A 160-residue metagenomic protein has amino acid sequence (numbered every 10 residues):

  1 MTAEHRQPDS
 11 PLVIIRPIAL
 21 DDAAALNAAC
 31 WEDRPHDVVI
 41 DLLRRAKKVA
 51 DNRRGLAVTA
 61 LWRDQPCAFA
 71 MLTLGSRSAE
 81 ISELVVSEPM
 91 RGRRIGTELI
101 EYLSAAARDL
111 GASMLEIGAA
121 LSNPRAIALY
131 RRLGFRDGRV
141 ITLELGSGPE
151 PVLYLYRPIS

Functional and structural regions predicted by a protein language model:
T2-R6, P151-S160: Terminal substrate-recognition subdomain of acyl/acetyltransferases
P8-P89, I100-Y102, A106, P158-I159: Acetyl-CoA-dependent GNAT
Q65, S87-E101, L110, L121-A128 (+1 more regions): Conserved glycine-rich acetyl-CoA-binding loop
R77, S113, R136: Short acidic/polar active-site loop segments enriched in Thr and Asp
A107-G118: Conserved GNAT acetyl-CoA-binding A-motif
E116-A119, R131, R136-V152: Conserved catalytic-core motifs of GNAT/GCN5-like acyltransferases
